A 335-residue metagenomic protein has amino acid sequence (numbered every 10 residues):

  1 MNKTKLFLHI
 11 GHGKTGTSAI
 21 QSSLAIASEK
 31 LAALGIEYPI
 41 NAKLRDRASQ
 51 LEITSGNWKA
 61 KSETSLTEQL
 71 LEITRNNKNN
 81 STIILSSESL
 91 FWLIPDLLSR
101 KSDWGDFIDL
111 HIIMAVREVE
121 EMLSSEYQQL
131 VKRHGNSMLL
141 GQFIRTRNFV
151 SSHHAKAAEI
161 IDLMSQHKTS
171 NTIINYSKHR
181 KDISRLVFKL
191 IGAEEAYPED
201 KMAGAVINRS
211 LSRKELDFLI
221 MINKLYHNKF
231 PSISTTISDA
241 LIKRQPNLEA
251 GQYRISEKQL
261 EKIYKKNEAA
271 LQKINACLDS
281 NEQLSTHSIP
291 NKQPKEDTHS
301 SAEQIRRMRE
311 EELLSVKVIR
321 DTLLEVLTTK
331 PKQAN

Functional and structural regions predicted by a protein language model:
M1-N335: Anion-recognition interface
